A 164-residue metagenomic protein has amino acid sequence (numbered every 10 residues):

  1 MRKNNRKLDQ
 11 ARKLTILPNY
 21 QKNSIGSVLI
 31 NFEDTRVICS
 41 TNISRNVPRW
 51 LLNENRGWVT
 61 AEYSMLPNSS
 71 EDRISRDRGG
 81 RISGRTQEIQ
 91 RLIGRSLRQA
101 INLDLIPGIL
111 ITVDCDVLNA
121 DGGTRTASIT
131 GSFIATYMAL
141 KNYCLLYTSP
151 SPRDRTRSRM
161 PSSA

Functional and structural regions predicted by a protein language model:
M1-K22: Short, Gly/Pro- and small/polar-rich lid/capping loops
V28-I106: Glycine-rich, flexible beta-strand/loop modules in the N-terminal catalytic cores of phosphate-handling
D77-I82, C115-T124: A short glycine/serine-rich beta->alpha loop
S83-E88, G122-T130: Short, conserved micro-motifs enriched in small and acidic residues
I101-P107, M138-L146: Phosphate-handling active-site elements
T126-N142, S149: Glycine- and Gly-Pro-enriched alpha-helical subdomains that act as flexible, kink-prone "lid/hinge" or packing modules
Y147-T156: Conserved small/polar residues in nucleotide/adenosyl-binding loops
R159-A164: Hydrophobic alpha-helical segments, chiefly the membrane-spanning helices and signal/signal-anchor peptides
